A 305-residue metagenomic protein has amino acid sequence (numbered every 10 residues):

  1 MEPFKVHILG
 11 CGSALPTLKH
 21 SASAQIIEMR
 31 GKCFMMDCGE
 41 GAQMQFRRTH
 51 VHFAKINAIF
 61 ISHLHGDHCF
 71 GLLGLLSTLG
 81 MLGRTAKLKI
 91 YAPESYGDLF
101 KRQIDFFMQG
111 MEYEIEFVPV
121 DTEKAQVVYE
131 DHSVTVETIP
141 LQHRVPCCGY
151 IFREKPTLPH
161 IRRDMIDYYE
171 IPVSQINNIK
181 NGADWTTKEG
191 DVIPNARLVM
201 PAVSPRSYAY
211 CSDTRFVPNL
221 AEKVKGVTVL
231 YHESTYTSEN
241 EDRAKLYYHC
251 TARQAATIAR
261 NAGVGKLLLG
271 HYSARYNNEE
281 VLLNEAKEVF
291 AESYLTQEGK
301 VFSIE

Functional and structural regions predicted by a protein language model:
M1-T49, T85-K87, Y150-F152, P201-C211 (+1 more regions): Conserved beta-strand hairpin/beta-sheet module of binuclear metal-dependent hydrolase folds, prominently
H7, Y91, E116-D121, E137-I139 (+1 more regions): General small-molecule cofactor/ligand-binding pocket signal
R30, I56, L82-K87, N261-L268: Short, surface-exposed connector motifs at secondary-structure boundaries
M36-G39, I56-L64, P93, Y208-T214 (+3 more regions): Active-site neighborhood of phospho(di)ester-bond hydrolases with catalytic His/Asp-centered motifs
E40-Y91, P119-D121: Active-site metal-binding motif and surrounding structural segment of the metallo-beta-lactamase
G71-T78, N277-E285: Metal-dependent catalytic neighborhoods of phosphoester/phosphodiester hydrolases
R84-L88, P93-D121: Active-site neighborhood of divalent metal-dependent phosphoester bond hydrolases
D121-L269, N278-N284, V289, E305: Metal-dependent phosphodiesterase/nuclease catalytic metal-binding core
